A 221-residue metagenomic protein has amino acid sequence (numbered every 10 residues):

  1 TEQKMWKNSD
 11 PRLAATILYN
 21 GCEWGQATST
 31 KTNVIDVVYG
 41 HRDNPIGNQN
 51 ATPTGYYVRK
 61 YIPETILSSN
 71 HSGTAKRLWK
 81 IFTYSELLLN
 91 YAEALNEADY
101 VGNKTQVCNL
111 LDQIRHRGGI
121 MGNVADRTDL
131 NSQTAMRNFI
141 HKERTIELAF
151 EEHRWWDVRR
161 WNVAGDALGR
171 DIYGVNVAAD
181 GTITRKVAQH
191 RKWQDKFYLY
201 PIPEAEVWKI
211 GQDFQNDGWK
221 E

Functional and structural regions predicted by a protein language model:
T1-E221: Acidic/polar-rich alpha-helix caps and helix-coil junctions
